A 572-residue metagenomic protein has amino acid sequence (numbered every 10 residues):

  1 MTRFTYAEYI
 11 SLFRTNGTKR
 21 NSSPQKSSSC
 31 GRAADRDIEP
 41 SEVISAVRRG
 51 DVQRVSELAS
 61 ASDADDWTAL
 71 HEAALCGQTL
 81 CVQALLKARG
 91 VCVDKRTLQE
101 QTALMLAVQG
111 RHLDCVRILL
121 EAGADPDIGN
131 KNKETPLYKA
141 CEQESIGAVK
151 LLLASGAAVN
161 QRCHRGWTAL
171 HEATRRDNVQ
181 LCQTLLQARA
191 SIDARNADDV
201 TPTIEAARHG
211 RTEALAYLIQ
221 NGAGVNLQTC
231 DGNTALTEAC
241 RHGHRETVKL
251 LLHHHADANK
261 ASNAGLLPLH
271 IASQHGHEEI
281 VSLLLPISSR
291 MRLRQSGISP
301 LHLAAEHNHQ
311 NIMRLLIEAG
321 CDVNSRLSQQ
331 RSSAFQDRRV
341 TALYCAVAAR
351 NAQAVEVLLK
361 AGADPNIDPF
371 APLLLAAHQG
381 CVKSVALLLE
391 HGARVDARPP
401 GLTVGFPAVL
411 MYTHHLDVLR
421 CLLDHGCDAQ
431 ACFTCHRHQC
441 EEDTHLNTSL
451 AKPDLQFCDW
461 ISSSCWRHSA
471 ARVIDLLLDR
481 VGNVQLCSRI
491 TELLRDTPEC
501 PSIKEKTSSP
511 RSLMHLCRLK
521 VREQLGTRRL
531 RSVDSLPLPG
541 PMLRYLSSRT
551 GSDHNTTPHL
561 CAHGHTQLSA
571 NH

Functional and structural regions predicted by a protein language model:
T2-A7, S11, T15-N21, Y412-T413 (+2 more regions): Cullin-RING E3 adaptor/co-adaptor recruitment helices
L12-E72: N-terminal segments that cap or nucleate solenoid repeat domains
E39, D66, E100, K133 (+9 more regions): Start-of-repeat signature of ankyrin repeats
A59, C92-V93, P126, V159 (+8 more regions): Ankyrin-repeat inter-repeat connecting loop/turn
D63, T97, N130, C163 (+9 more regions): Ankyrin repeat boundary/linker residues
